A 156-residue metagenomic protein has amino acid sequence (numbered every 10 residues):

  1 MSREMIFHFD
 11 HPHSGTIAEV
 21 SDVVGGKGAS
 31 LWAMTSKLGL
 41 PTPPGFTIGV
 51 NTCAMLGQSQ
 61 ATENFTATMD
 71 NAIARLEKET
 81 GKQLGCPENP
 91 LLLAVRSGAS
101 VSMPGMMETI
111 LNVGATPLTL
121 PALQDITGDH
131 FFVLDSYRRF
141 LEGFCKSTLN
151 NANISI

Functional and structural regions predicted by a protein language model:
M1-I156: Nucleotide/phosphate-binding sheet-loop regions of phosphoryl- and nucleotidyl-transfer enzymes
